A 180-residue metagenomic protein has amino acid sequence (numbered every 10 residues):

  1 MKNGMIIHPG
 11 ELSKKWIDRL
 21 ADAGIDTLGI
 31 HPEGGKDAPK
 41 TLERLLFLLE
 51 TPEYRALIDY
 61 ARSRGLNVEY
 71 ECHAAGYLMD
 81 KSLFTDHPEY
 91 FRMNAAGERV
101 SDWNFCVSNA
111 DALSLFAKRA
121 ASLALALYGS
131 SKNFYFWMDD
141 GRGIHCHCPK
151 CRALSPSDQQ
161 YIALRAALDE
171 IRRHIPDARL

Functional and structural regions predicted by a protein language model:
M1: N-terminal carbohydrate-binding accessory modules
G4-L180: Aromatic-lined carbohydrate-binding surfaces of glycoside hydrolases
